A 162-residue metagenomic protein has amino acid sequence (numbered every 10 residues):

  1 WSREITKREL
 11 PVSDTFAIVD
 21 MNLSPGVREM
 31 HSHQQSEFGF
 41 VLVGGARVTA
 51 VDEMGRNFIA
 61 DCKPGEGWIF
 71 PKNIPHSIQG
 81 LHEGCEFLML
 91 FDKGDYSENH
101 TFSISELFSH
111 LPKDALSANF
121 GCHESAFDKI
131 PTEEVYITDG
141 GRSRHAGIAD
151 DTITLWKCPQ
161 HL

Functional and structural regions predicted by a protein language model:
W1-S24, V51-P64, H82, F91-L162: Intrinsic disorder/low-complexity detector
D20, E29-S32, S36-V41, I59-A60 (+1 more regions): His/acidic/aromatic-lined binding-pocket segments of jelly-roll/cupin-type domains and related regulatory beta-sandwich
M21, G44, P71-N73, L90: Active-site-proximal beta-strand/loop segments in catalytic clefts of secreted hydrolases
P25-V27, H33-M54, L162: Glycine- and acidic-residue-biased ligand/ion/polar-headgroup-sensing regions
V27-E29, R47, E66-W68, K72-S77: Histidine-centered metal-chelating micro-motifs
Q34-Q35, P71-I74, P112: Short coil/turn motifs at helix boundaries and re-entrant loops, enriched in small/polar and proline residues
F38-G39, W68, I74-H76, G94-Y96: Solvent-exposed loop/turn segments at secondary-structure junctions within structured extracellular/periplasmic domains
